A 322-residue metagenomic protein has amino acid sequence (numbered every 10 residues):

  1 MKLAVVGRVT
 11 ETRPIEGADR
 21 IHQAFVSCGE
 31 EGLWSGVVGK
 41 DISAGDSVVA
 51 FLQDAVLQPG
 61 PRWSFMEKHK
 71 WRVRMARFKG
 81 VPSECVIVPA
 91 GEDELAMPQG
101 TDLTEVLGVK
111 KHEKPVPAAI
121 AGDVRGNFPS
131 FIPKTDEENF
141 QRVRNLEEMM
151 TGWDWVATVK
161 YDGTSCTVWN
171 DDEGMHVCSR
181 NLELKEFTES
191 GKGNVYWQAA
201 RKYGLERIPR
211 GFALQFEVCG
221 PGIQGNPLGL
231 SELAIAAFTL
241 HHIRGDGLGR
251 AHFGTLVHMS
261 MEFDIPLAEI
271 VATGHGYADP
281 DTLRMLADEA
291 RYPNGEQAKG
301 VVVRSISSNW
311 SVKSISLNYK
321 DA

Functional and structural regions predicted by a protein language model:
M1-A322: Core nucleotide-handling region used for phosphoryl-transfer chemistry
